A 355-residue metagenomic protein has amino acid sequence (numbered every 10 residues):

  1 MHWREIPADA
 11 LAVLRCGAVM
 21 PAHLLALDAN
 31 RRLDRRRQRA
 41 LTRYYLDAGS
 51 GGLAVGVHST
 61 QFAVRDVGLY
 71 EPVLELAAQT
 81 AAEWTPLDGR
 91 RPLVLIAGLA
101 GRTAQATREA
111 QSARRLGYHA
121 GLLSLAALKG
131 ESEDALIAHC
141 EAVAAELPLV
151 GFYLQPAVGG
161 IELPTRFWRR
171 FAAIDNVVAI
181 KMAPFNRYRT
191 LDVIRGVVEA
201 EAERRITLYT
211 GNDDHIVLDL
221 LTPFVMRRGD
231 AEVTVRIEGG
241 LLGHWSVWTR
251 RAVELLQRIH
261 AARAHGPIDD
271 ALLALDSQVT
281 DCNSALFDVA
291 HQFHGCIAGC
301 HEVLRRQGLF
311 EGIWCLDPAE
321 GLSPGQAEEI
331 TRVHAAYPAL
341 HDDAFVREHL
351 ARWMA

Functional and structural regions predicted by a protein language model:
H2-A10, M20-L24, A48, A231-A355: C-terminal alpha-helical cap/extension of soluble enzyme domains
H2-W168, A344-W353: Active-site beta->alpha loop and helix N-cap motifs at the rims of alpha/beta catalytic domains
R15, S50, A54, I96 (+4 more regions): Short glycine/serine/threonine-biased micro-segments
D34-R37, L41, L69, V73 (+14 more regions): General structural feature for long, well-ordered alpha-helical segments within catalytic domains of soluble enzymes
V73-L74, E141-A142, F171, E199-E201 (+2 more regions): Short alpha-helix boundary/capping motifs
A81, L87-D88, E199-I206, R263 (+2 more regions): Structural alpha-beta junctions
A145, Q155-C296: Catalytic alpha/beta core domains of metabolic enzymes, predominantly
